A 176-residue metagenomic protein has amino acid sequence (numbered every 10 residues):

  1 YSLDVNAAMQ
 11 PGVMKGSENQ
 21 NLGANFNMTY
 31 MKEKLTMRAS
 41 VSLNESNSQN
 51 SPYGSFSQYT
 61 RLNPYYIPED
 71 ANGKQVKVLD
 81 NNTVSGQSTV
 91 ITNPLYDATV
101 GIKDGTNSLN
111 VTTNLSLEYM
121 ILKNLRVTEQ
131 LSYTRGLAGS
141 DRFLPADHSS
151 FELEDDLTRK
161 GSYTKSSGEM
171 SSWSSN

Functional and structural regions predicted by a protein language model:
Y1, A7, M28-K32, L117-Y119: Residue-level signature of outer-membrane beta-barrel architecture
Y1-S17: Short strand-turn segments of transmembrane beta-barrel domains in outer membranes, especially the first one or two
G12-M14, G23-T112, T128-Q130, T134-N176: Surface-exposed loop/interface segments of Gram-negative outer-membrane beta-barrel transport/assembly proteins
N19-N21: Short, solvent-exposed loop/turn segments in extracellular or other extracytoplasmic domains
